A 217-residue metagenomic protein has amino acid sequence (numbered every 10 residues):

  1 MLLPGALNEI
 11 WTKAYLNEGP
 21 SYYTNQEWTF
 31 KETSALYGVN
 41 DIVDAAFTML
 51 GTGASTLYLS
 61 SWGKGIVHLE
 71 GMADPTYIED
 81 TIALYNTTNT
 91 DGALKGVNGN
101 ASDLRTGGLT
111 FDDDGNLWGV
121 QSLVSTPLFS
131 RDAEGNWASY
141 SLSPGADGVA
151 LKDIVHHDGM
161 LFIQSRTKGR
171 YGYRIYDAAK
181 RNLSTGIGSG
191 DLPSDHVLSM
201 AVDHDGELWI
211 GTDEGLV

Functional and structural regions predicted by a protein language model:
M1, A45-F47, R174-A179, M200 (+2 more regions): Short, intrinsically disordered, charge-balanced linker/junction segments flanking boundaries in proteins
M1, A6-L7, T33-G53, N89-D114 (+2 more regions): Short coil-to-beta transitions that initiate beta-strands within beta-rich domains
M1-L3, W11, A54-S60, N116-V120 (+2 more regions): Conserved beta-propeller blade signature
L2-E18, K64-V67, G119, S125-T126 (+1 more regions): Short, conserved, GDST-rich strand-edge loop motifs in beta-rich repeat architectures
A14-N17, A73-K95: Short, flexible helix-coil linker/hinge segments at the edges of structured domains or between repeats
Y15-Q26, L128-D132: Beta-propeller blade signature
N17, A54, G63, D114 (+5 more regions): Surface-exposed loop/turn positions within WD40 beta-propeller blades
Q26-W28, L69-I82, A133-W137, I175-L183: Short loop/turn segments immediately following beta-strands, especially the blade-tip and inter-blade linker loops
